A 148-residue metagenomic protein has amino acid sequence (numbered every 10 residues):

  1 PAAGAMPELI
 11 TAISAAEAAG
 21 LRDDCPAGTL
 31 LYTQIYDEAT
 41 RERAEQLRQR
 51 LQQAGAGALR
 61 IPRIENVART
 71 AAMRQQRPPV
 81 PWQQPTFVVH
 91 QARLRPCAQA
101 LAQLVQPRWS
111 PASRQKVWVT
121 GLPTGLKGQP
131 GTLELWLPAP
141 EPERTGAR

Functional and structural regions predicted by a protein language model:
P1-P26, T145-R148: Defense-system signaling and execution modules centered on TIR/cGAS-STING-like, death/scaffold domains and their
A3-G4, D37-Q46, A92-P96: Soluble non-cytosolic domains of exported or imported proteins
M6, I10, A44-R48, A98-Q106: Extracytoplasmic/secreted envelope proteins and their assembly/folding machinery, especially bacterial periplasmic
P7, S14, T33, P62 (+1 more regions): Generic serine detector
E17-P78: Extracytoplasmic/periplasm-facing segments of secreted or lipoprotein envelope proteins
R41, R144-T145: Short, solvent-exposed loop/turn elements at domain surfaces
G57-R144: BRCT (BRCA1 C-terminal) domain core and associated BRCT-interaction motifs
